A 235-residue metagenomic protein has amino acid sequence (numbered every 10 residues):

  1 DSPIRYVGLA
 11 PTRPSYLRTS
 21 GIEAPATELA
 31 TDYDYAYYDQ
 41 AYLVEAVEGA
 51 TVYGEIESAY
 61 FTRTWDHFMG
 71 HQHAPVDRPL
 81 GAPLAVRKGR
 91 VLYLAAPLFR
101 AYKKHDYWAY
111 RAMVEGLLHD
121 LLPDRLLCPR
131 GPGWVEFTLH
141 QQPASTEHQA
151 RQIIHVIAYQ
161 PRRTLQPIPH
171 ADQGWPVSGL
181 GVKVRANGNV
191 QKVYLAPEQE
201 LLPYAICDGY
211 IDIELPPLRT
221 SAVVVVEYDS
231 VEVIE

Functional and structural regions predicted by a protein language model:
D1-E235: A conserved amphipathic helix/loop scaffold that creates a polar/acidic microenvironment used either to coordinate
